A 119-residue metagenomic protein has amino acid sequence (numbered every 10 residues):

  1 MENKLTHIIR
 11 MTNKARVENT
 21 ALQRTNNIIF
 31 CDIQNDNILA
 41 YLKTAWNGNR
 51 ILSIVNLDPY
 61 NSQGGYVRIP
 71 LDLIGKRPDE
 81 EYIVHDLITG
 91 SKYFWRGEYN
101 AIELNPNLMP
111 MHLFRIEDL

Functional and structural regions predicted by a protein language model:
M1-L119: Carbohydrate-interacting/catalytic domains
